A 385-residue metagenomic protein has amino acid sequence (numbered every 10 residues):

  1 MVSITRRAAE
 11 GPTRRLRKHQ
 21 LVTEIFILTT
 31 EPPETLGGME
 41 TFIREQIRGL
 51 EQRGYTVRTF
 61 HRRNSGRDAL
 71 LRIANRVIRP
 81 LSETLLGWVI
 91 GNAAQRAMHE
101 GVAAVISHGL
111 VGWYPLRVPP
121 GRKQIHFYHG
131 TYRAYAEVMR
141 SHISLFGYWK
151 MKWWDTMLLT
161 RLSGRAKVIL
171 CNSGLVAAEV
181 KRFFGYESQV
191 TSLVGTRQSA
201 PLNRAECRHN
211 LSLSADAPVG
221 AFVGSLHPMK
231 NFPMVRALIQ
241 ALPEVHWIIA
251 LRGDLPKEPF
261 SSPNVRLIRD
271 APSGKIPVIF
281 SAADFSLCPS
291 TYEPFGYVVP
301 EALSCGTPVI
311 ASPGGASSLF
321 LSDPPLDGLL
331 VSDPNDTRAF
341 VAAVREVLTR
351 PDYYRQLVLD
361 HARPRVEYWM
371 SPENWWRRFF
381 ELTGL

Functional and structural regions predicted by a protein language model:
T41, W88, N335, T349-T383: A charged, aromatic-enriched C-terminal amphipathic alpha-helix characteristic of glycosyltransferases across folds
Y148-I169: Membrane-proximal helix-turn-helix segments that form the acceptor-binding/catalytic region of lipid-linked
G164-R165, V176-T196: Helix-loop-beta element that forms the nucleotide-linked donor phosphate-binding surface in glycosyltransferases
S214-K230, R236-Q240: Conserved donor-binding/catalytic core segment of Leloir-type glycosyltransferases
R269-D270, P324, G328-T337, E346-D352: Conserved acidic donor-binding segment of nucleotide-sugar-dependent glycosyltransferases
V278-A283: Short alpha-helical donor nucleotide-sugar binding micro-motif in glycosyltransferases
T291: Aromatic "clamp/platform" in nucleotide-sugar-dependent glycosyltransferases that forms part of the donor/acceptor
P308-S312: Short hydrophobic beta-strand element within catalytic cores of glycosyltransferases and related nucleotide-activated
